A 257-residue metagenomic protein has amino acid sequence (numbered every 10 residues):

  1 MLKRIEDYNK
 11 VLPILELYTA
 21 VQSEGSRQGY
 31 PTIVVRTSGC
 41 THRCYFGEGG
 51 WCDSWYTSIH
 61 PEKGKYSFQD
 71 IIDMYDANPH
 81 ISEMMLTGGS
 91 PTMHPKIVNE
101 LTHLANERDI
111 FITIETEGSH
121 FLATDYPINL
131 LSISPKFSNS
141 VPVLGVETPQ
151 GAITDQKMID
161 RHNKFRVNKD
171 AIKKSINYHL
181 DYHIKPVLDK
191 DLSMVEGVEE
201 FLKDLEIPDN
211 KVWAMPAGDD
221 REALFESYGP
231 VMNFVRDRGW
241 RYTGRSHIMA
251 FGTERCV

Functional and structural regions predicted by a protein language model:
M1-V21, P31-T32, H42, F46-N129: Conserved Radical SAM active-site core
G25-S26: Short, solvent-exposed loop/linker segments at the N-terminal edge of repeated beta-sheet extracellular domains
T37-T41: Aromatic-flanked redox-active Cys/Sec active sites in thiol-based oxidoreductases, especially the WC-centered
I72, D76, E83, T92-V257: Conserved AdoMet/S-adenosylmethionine-binding subsite of the radical SAM
